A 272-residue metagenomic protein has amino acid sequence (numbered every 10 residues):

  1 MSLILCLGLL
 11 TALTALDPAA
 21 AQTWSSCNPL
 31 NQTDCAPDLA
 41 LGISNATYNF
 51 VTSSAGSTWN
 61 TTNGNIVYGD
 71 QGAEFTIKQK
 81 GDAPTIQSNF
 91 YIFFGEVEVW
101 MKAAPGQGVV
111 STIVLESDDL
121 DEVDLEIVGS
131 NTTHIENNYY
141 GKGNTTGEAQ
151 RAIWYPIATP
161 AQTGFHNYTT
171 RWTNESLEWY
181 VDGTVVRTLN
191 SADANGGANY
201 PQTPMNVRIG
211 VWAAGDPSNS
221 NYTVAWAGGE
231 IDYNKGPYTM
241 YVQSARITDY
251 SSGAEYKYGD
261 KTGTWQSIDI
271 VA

Functional and structural regions predicted by a protein language model:
L3-L5, A15-N167, S176, T184-A272: GH16 jelly-roll
